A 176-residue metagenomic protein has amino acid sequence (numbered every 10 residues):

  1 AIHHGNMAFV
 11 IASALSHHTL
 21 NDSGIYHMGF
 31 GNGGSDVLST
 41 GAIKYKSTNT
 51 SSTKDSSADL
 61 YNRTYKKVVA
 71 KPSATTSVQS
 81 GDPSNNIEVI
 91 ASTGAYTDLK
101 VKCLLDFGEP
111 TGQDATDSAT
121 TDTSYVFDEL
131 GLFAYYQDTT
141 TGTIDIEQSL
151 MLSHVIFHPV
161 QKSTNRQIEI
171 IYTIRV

Functional and structural regions predicted by a protein language model:
A1-F127, Y135-V176: Small cysteine-rich, disulfide-bonded extracellular modules of the LU/uPAR three-finger superfamily and closely related
